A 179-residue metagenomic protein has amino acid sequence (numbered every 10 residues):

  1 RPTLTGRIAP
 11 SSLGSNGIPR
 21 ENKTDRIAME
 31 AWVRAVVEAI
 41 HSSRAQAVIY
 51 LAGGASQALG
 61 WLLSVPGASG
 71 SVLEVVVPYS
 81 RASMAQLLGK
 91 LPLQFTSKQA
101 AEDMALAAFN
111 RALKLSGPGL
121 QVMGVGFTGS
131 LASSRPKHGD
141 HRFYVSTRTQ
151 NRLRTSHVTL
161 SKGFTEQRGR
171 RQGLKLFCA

Functional and structural regions predicted by a protein language model:
R1, G17-R20: Nucleic acid-machinery interaction/catalytic patches
P2-R7: Extreme N-terminal basic, low-complexity initiation segments that serve as generic localization/processing leaders
I8, N16, M104-A107: Residue-level detector of intrinsically disordered, flexible termini and proteolytic processing junctions
S11-S12, P19: Intrinsically disordered, low-complexity segments enriched in serine/threonine/proline/glycine and often basic
N22-A179: Short alpha-helical segments enriched in small residues
